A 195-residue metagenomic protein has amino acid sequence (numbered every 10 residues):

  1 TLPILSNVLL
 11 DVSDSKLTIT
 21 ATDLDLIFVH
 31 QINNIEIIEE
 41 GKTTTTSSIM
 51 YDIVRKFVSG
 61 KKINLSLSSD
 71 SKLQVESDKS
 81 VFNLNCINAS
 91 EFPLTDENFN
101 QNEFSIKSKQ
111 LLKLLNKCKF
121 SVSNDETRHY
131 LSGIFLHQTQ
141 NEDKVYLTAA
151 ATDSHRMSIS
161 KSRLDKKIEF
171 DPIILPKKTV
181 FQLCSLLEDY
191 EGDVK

Functional and structural regions predicted by a protein language model:
T1-K195: Structural preference for solvent-exposed beta-strand-turn elements and adjacent flexible terminal/loop segments within
